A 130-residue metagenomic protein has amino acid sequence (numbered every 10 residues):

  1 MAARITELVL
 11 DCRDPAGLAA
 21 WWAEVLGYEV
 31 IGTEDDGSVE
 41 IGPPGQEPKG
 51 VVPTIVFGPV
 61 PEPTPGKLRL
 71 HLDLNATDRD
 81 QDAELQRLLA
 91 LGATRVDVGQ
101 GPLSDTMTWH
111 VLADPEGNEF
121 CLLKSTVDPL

Functional and structural regions predicted by a protein language model:
M1-A19, L70, A76, L123-L130: N-terminal beta-strand motif that seeds the catalytic metal site of vicinal oxygen chelate
A2-A3, E7, T33, E40-G42 (+3 more regions): Vicinal oxygen chelate
P15-E29, L88-G92: Amphipathic alpha-helical segments
E24-G32, L74-D78: Short low-complexity stretches enriched in small and charged residues
E34, K67-L68: Short glycine/proline-enriched turns and hinge-like loops at secondary-structure junctions
D80-L85: Short amphipathic alpha-helices within nucleic acid-binding modules
